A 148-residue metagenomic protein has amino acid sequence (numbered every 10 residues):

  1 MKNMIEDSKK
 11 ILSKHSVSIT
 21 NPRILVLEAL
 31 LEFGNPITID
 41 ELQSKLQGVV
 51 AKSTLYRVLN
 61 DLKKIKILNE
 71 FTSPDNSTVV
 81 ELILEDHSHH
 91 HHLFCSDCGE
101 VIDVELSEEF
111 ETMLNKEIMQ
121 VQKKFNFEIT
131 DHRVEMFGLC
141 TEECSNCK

Functional and structural regions predicted by a protein language model:
K2-S16: Short, Lys/Arg-enriched N-terminal segment that forms or immediately precedes the first helix of a structured domain
I19-P22, F33-T38: Short capping segments at the starts of secondary-structure elements
I24-A29: Pre-recognition alpha-helix immediately N-terminal to the DNA-recognition helix within helix-turn-helix or winged-helix
L30, L55, L59-I67: Basic amphipathic alpha-helical segments that dock to polyanions
E41-L46, L55: A short acidic, leucine-rich amphipathic alpha-helix
I65-K148: Non-DNA-binding regulatory cores of transcription-related proteins, predominantly C-terminal effector-binding
